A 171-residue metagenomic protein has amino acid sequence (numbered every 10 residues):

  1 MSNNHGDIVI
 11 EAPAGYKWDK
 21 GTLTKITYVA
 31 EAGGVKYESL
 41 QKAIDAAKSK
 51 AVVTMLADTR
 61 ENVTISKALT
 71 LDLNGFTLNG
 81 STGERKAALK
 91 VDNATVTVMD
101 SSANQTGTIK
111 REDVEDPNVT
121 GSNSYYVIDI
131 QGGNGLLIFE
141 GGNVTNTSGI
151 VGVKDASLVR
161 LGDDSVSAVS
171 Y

Functional and structural regions predicted by a protein language model:
M1-H5, N62, S81, E112 (+2 more regions): Surface-exposed loop/turn segments connecting beta-strands in extracellular beta-rich domains
M1-N4, I10-A12, L71-L73, V96-D100 (+3 more regions): All-beta strand scaffolds that present successive hydrophobic residues in beta-strands
G21-L23: Short, disulfide-bonded extracellular cysteine-rich repeat modules
I26-L56: Acidic Gly/Asp/Thr-rich repetitive segments characteristic of extracellular carbohydrate-active and adhesion proteins
R60-T70, L78-S101, R111-L137, G152-K154: Extracellular beta-strand-rich solenoid/capping regions of secreted or surface-exposed proteins that bind or remodel
